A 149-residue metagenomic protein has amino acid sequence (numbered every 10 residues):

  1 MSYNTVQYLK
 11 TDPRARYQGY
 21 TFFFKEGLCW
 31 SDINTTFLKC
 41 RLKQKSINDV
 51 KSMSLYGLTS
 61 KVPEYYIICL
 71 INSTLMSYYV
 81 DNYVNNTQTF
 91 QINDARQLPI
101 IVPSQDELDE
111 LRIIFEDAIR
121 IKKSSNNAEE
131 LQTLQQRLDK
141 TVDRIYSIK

Functional and structural regions predicted by a protein language model:
M1-D109: Polybasic, glycine- and aromatic-enriched phosphate-binding surface used to engage nucleic acids
V102-K149: Non-catalytic DNA-recognition/assembly elements of restriction-modification systems
